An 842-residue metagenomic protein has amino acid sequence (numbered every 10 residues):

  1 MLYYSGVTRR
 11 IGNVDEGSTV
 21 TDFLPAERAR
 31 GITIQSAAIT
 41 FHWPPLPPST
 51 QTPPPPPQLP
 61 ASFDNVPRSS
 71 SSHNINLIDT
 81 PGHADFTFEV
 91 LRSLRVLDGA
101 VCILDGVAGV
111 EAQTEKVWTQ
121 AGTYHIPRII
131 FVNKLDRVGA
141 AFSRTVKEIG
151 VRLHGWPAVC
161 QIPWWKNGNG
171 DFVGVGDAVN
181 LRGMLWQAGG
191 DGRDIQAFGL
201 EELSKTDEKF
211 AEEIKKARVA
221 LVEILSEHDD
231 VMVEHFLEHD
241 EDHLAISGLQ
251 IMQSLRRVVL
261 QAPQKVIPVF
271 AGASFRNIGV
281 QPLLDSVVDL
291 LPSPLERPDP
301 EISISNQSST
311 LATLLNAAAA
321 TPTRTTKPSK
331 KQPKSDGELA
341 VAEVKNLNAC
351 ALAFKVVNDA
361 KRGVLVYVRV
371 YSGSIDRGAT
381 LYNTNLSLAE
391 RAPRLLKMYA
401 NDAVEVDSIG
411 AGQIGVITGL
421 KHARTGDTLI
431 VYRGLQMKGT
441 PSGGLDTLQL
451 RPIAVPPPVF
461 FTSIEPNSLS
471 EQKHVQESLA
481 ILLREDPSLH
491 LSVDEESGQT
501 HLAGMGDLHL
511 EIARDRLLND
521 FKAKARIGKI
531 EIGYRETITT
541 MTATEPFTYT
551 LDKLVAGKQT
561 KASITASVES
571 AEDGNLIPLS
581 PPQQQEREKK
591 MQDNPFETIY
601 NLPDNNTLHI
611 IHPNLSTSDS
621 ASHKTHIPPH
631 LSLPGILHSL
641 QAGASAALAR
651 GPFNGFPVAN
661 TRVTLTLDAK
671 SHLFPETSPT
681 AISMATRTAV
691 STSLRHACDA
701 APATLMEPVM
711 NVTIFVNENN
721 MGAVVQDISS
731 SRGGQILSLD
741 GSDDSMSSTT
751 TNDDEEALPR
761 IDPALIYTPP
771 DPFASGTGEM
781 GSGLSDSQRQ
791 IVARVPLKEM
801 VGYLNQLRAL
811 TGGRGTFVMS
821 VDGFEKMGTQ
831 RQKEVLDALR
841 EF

Functional and structural regions predicted by a protein language model:
M1, G31, D79, S93 (+18 more regions): Conserved structural-core and active-site-/substrate-pathway-adjacent residues in large, well-folded domains of enzymes
M1-I103, V159: P-loop NTPase switch module centered on the Walker A-proximal segment
G17-S18, I32-S36, H83-V90, L94-L97 (+20 more regions): Amphipathic alpha-helical transducer elements in NTP-driven molecular machines
S69-I75, L94-V101, L225-F236, A454-P466: Gly-rich Lys/Arg/Thr-decorated short loops/hinges at beta-loop-alpha junctions or inter-strand turns that position
N74, D98-A100, H125-F131, P263-P268 (+3 more regions): Short, surface-exposed connector motifs at secondary-structure boundaries
T80, A100-Q113, L491-S492: A conserved hydrophobic secondary-structure block that centers on an alpha-helix together with its immediately flanking
A108-L347, A351: P-loop NTPase catalytic nucleotide-binding module
E148, P157-P163, N167-G168, M184 (+4 more regions): Accessory interaction regions appended to the cores of large information-processing enzymes
